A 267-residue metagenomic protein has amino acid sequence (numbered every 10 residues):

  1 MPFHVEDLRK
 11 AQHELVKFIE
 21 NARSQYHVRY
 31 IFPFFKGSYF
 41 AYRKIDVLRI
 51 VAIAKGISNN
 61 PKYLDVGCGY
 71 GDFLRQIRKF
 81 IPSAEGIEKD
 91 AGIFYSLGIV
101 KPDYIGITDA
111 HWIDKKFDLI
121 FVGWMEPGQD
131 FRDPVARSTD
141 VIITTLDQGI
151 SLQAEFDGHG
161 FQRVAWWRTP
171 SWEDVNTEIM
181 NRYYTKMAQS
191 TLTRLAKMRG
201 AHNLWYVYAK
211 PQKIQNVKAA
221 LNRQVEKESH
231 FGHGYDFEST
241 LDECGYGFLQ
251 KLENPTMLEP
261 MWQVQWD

Functional and structural regions predicted by a protein language model:
M1-I57, W266-D267: S-adenosyl-L-methionine
A54, G106-K115: Short amphipathic alpha-helix with an adjacent loop that forms part of the alpha/beta core around
N60-G69: Conserved class I S-adenosyl-L-methionine
P61, D118-L119, D140: Conserved acidic residues
G71-I107: Class I SAM-dependent methyltransferase SAM/SAH-binding core
D118-D130: A short SAM/SAH-binding and catalytic strip from SAM-dependent methyltransferases
G128-Q212: C-terminal substrate-binding/active-site "lid" region of AdoMet-derived donor-dependent transferases
I179-D267: Rossmann-like AdoMet/SAM-dependent catalytic core
